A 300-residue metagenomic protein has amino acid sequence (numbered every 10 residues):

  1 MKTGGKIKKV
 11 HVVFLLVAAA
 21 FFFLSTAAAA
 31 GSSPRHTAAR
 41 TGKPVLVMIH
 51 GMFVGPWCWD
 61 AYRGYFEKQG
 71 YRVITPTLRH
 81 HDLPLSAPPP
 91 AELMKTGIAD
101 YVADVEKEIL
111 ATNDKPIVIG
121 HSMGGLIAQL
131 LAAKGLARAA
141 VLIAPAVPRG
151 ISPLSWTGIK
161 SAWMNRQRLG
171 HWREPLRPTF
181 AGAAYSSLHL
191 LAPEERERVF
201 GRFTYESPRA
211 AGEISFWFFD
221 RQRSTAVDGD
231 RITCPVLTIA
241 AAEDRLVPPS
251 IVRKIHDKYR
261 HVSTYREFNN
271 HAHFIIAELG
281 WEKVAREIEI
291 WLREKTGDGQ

Functional and structural regions predicted by a protein language model:
G51-V54: Active-site glycine-rich loops that stabilize anionic/oxyanionic intermediates across multiple enzyme folds
E67-P88: Conserved alpha/beta-hydrolase
D100-P116: Conserved acidic catalytic loop of the alpha/beta-hydrolase fold
G120-G124, A128: Gly/Ala-rich beta-loop-alpha elbow adjacent to hydrolase catalytic centers
A137, V141-H171, A210-F218: Flexible "cap/lid" loop of the alpha/beta hydrolase fold
I232, T238-A240, D244: Short beta-strand/loop motif that positions the catalytic acidic residue of the alpha/beta-hydrolase fold
P248-D257: Short alpha-helix in the alpha/beta-hydrolase fold that links the catalytic acid
V262-Q300: Catalytic active-site module of serine/aspartate enzymes centered on a nucleophile-bearing elbow/loop
